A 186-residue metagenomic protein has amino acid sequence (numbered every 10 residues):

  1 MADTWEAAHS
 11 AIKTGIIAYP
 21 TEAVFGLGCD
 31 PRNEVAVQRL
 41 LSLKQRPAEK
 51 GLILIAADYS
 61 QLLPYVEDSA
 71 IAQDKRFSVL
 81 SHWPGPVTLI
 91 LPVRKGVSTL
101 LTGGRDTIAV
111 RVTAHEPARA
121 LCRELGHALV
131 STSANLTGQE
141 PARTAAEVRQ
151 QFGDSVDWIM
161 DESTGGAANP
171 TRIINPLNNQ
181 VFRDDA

Functional and structural regions predicted by a protein language model:
M1-A186: Active-site-adjacent structural elements in enzyme catalytic cores
